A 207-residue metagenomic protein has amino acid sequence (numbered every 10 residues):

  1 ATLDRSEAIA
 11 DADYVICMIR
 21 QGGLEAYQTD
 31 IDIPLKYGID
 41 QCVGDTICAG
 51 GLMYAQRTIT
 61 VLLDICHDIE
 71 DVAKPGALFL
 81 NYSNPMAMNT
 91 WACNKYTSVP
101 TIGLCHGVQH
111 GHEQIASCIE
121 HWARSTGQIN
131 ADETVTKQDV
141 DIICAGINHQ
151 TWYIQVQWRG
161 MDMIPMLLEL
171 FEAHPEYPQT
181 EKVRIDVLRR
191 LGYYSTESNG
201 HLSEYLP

Functional and structural regions predicted by a protein language model:
A1-I9: Short acidic low-complexity segments
A12: An anion/phosphate-binding loop that grips the pyrophosphate of nucleotide cofactors and donors
Q21, N84-M86, C105-H110, C144-T151: Glycine-rich beta-alpha junction loops
Q21-T97: Rossmann-fold NAD(P)-binding glycine/threonine-rich loop
V99-I115: Acidic, His- and aromatic-enriched active-site or binding-groove loops in soluble protein domains that engage sugars
I119, A123-P207: Long, compositionally biased stretches enriched for glycine and/or charged residues
